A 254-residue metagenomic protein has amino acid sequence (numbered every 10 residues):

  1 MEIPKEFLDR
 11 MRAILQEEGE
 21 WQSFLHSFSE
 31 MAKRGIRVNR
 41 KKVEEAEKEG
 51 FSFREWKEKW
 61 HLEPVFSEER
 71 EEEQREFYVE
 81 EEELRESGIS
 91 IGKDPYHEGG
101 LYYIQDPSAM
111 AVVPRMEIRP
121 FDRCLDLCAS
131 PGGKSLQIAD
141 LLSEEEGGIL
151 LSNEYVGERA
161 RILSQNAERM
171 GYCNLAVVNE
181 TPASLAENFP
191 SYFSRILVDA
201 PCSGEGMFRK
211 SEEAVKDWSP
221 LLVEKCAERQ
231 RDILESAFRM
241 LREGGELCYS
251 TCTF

Functional and structural regions predicted by a protein language model:
M1-F254: S-adenosylmethionine
